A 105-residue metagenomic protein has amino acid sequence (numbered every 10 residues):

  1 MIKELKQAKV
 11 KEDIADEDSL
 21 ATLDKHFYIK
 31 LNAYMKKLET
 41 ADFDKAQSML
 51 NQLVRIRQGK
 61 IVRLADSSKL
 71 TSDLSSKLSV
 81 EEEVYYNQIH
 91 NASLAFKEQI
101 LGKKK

Functional and structural regions predicted by a protein language model:
M1-K104: Charge/polar-rich, low-complexity and marginally structured segments
